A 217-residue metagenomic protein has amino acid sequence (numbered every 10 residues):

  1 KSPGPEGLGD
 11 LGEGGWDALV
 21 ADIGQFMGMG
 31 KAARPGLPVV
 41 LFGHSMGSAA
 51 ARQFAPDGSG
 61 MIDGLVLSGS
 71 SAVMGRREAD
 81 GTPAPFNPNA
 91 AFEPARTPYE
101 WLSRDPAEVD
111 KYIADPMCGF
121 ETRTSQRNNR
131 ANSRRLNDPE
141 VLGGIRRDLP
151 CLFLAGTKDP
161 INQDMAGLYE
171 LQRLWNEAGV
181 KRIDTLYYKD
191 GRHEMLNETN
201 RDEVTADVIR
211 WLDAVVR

Functional and structural regions predicted by a protein language model:
K1-E13, H193: Glycine-rich "HGGG/HGxG" loop immediately N-terminal to the catalytic nucleophile of the alpha/beta-hydrolase
L11-A32: Alpha/beta-hydrolase active-site loop
G30-L37, R146, V215: Glycine-rich phosphate-binding loop signature in dinucleotide/nucleotide-binding domains
A33-R34, G58-M61, N176-K181: Short helix-capping segments at alpha-helix termini
V40, V66, L152-L154, L186: Hydrophobic/aromatic beta-strand patches that form the interior of the parallel beta-sheet core in alpha/beta enzyme
F42-H44, S48-R123: Alpha/beta-hydrolase-fold enzymes
E100-I183: Serine-hydrolase catalytic core
R182-R217: Catalytic active-site module of serine/aspartate enzymes centered on a nucleophile-bearing elbow/loop
